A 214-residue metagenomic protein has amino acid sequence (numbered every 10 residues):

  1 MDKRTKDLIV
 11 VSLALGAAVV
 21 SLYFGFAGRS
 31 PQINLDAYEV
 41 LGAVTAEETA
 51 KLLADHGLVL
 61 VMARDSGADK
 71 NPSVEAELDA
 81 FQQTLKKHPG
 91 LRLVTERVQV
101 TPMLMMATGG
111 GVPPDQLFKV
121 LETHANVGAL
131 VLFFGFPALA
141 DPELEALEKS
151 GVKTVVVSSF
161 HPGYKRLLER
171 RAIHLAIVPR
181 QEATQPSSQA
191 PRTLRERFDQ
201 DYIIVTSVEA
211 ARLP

Functional and structural regions predicted by a protein language model:
K3-P214: Extracytosolic ligand-binding ectodomains
